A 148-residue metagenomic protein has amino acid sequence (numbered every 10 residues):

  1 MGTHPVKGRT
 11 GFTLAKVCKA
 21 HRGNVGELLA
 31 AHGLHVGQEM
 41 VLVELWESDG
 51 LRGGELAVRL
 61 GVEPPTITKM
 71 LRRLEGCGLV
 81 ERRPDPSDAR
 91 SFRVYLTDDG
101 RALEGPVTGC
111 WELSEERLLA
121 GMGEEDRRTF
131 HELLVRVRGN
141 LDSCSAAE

Functional and structural regions predicted by a protein language model:
M1-H32, E148: N-terminal leader segment of winged-helix/HTH proteins
R9, T13, N24, M40-W46 (+2 more regions): Pre-recognition alpha-helix immediately N-terminal to the DNA-recognition helix within helix-turn-helix or winged-helix
A15-C18, V43-E47, T108, V135: Short, locally clustered residues in the helix-turn-helix/winged-helix DNA-binding domain
R22, R72-V135, G139: Charged, amphipathic alpha-helical coiled-coil/dimerization segments
E44, R59, C77: Residues within the alpha-helical elements of helix-turn-helix
S48-R52: Short capping segments at the starts of secondary-structure elements
G53-G54, P65, R72, F92: Residues within helix-turn-helix
